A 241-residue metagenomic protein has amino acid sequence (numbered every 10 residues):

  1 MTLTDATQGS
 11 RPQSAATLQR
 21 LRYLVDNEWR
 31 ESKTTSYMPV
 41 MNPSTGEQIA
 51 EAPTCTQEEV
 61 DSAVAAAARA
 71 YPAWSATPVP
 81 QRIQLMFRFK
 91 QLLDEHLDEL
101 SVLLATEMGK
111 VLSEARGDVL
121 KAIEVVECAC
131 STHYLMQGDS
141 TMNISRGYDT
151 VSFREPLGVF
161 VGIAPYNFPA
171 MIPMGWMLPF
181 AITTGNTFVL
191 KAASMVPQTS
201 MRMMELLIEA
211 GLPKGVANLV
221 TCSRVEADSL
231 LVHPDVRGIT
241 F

Functional and structural regions predicted by a protein language model:
M1-E51, Q84, G138-I163: Terminal low-complexity tails and localization/encapsulation signals of metabolic enzymes
Y23-V25, P39-N42, Q48, A52-S62 (+2 more regions): Histidine- and aromatic-rich ligand-binding microenvironments
W29, Y71-W74, Y166: Signature tryptophan residues that serve as conserved aromatic anchors
S32, E58-A66, E95, E99 (+6 more regions): Generic alpha-helical secondary structure signal
S36, S44, T56, V111 (+3 more regions): Residue-level detector of flexible, active-site-proximal loop/helix-junction positions within diverse enzyme catalytic
E47-M136: Glycine-rich loop-to-alpha-helix module at the N-terminal edge of alpha/beta enzyme cores
G138-F241: Rossmann-like NAD(P) dinucleotide-binding subdomain of oxidoreductase/dehydrogenase enzymes
